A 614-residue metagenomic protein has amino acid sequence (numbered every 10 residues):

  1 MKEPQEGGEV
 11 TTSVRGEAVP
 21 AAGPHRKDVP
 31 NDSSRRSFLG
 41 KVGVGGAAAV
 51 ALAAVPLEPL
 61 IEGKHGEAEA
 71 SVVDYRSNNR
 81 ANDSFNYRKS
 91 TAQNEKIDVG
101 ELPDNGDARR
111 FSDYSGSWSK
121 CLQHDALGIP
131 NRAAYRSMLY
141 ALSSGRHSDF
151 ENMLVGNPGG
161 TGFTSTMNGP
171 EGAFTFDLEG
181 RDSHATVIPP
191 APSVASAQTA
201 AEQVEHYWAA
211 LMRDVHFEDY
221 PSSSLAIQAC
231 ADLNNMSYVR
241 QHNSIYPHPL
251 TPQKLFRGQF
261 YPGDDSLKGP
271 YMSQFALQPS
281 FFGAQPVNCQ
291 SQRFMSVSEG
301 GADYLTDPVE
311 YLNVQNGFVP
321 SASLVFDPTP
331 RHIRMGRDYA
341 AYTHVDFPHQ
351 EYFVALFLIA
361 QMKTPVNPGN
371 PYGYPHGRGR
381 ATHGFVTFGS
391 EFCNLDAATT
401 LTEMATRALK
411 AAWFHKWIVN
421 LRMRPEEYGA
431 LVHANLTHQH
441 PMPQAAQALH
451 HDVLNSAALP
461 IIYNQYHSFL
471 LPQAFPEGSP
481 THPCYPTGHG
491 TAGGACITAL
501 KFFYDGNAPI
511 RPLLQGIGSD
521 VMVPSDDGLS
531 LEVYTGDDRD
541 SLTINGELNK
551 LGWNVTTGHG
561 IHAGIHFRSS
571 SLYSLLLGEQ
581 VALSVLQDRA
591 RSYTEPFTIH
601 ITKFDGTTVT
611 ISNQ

Functional and structural regions predicted by a protein language model:
M1-S34, L60-E62: N-terminal secretory signal peptides
V10, P20, N31, G40-K41 (+3 more regions): Intrinsically disordered, low-complexity segments enriched in polar/charged small residues
R15, A22, R35-L39, N86 (+1 more regions): Serine/proline-rich low-complexity intrinsically disordered segments, especially terminal tails, linkers
E17, A22, L39-L60: N-terminal export signals
H25-S33, S37, A53-R80: C-terminal segment of N-terminal export signals and the immediately downstream linker at the start of the mature
G63-Q614: Hydrophobic alpha-helical bundle signature of multipass membrane enzymes
